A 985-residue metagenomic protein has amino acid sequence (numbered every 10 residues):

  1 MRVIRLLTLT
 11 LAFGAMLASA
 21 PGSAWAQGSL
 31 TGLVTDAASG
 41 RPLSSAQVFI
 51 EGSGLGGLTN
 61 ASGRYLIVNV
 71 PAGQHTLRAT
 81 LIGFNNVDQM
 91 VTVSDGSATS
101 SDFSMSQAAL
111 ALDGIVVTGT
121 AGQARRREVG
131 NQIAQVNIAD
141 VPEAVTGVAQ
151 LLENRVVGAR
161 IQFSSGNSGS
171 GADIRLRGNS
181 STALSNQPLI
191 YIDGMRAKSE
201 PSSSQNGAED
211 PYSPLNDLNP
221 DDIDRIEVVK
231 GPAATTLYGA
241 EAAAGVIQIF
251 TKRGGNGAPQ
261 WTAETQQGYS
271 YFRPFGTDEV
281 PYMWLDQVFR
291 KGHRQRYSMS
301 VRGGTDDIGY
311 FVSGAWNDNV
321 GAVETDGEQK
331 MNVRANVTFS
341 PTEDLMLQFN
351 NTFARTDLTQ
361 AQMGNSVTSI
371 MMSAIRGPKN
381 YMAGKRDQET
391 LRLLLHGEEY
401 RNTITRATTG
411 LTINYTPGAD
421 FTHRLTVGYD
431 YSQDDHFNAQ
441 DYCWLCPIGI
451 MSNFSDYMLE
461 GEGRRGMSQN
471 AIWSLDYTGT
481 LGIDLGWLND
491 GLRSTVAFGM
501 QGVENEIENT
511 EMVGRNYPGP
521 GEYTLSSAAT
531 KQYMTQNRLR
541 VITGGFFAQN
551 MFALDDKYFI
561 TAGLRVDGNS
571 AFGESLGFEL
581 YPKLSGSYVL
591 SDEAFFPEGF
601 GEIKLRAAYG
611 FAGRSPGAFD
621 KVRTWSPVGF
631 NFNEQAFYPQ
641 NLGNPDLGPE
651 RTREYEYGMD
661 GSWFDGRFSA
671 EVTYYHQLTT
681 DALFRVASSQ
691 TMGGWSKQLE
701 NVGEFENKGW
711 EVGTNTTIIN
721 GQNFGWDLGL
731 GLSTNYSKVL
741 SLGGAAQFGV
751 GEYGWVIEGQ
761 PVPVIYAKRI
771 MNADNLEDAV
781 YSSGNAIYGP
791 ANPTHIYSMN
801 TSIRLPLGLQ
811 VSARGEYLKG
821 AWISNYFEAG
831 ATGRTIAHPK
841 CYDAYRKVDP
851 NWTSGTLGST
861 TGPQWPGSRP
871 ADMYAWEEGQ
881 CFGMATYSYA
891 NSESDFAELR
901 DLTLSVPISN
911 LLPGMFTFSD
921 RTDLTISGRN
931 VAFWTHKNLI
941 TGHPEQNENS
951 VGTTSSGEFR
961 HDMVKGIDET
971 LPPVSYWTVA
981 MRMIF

Functional and structural regions predicted by a protein language model:
T35-S39, S44-E51, R78-F84, S94 (+2 more regions): Short, acidic, small-residue-rich periplasmic hinge/interaction motif at the N-terminus of Gram-negative outer-membrane
Q47-S62, V116-P142, G169-D173, P201-E209 (+2 more regions): N-terminal periplasmic "start-of-domain" segments of outer-membrane beta-barrel proteins
L66-V68, M195-K230: Short acidic/polar hinge/loop motifs at secondary-structure boundaries that mediate gating or recognition
Q150-S199, R225, T235-G255: Extracytoplasmic beta-strand/coil segments of soluble accessory domains associated with Gram-negative outer-membrane
E264-P281, E700, T717-P793, W822-G867 (+1 more regions): Conserved small-residue
S270, N569, L818-D923, G928: Extracytoplasmic gating/loop element in the C-terminal half of outer-membrane beta-barrel translocons and assembly
V288-A361, T368, N402-G410: Transmembrane beta-barrel wall of Gram-negative outer-membrane proteins
G292, K330, N336-L345, F349-R355 (+5 more regions): Extracellular/periplasmic, surface-exposed regions of secreted and cell-surface proteins
